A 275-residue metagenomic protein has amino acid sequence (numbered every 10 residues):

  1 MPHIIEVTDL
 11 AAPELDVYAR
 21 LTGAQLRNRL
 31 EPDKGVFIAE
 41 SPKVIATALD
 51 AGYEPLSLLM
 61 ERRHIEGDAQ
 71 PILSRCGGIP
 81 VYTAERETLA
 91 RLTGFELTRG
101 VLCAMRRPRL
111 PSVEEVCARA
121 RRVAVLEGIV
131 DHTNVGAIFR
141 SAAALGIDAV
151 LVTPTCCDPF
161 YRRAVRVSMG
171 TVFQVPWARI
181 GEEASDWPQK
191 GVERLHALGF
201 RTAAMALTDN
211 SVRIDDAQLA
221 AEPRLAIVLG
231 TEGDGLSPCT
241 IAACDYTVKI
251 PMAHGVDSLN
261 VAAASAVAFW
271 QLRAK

Functional and structural regions predicted by a protein language model:
M1-P71, C156-C157: Boundary-proximal intrinsically disordered activation/regulatory segments immediately upstream of a helical core
P2-I5, P108-N210: RNA substrate-binding interface of SAM-dependent RNA methyltransferases
L49, R75, H196-A197: Anion (oxyanion) recognition and catalysis
G67-G78, T240: Short, aromatic/basic amphipathic alpha-helical patches
L73-G94: A glycine-rich helix N-cap at a beta->alpha junction
C103, S141-L145, P159-F173, P238-K275: Structured adenosyl-cofactor binding patch, chiefly the S-adenosyl-L-methionine
A203-H254: Active-site/ligand-binding-proximal alpha/beta "capping" segment
